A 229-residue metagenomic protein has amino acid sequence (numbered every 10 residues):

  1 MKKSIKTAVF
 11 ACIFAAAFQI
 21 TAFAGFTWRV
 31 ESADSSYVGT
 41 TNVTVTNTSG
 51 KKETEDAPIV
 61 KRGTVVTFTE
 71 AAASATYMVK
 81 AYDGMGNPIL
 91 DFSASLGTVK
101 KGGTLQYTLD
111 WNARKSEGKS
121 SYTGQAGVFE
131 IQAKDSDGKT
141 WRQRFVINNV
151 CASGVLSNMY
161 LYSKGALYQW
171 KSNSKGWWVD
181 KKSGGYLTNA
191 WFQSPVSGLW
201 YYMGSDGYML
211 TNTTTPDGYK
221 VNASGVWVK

Functional and structural regions predicted by a protein language model:
K2-K229: Extracellular adhesion/carbohydrate-binding repeat motifs centered on closely spaced tryptophans
